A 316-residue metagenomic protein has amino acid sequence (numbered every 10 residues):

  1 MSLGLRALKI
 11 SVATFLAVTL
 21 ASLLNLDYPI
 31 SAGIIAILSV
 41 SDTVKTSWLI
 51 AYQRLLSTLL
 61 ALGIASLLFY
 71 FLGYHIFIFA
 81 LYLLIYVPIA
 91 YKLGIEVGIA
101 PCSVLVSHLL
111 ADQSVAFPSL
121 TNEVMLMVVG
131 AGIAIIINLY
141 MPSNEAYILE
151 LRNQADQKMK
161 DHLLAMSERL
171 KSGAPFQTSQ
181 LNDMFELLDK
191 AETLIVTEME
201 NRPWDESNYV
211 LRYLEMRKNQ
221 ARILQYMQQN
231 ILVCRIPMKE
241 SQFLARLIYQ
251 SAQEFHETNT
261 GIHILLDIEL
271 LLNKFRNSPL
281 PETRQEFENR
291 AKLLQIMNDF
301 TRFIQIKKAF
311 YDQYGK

Functional and structural regions predicted by a protein language model:
M1-S179: A transmembrane helix-and-boundary motif of multi-pass membrane transporters/channels
F15, F69-F71, F77-F79, F117 (+8 more regions): Phenylalanine-focused residue identity feature
V18, S39, E123, Y140 (+8 more regions): Aromatic-residue detector
A36, V40, V44, V87-P88 (+15 more regions): Solvent-exposed, non-transmembrane amphipathic alpha-helical segments
L55-A61, Y74-I76, V106-H108, L126-G130 (+7 more regions): Short alpha-helical linear motifs
P142-M238: C-terminal membrane-adjacent module
H162-M166, N208-K316: Soluble C-terminal extramembrane regulatory/interaction domains of multi-pass membrane proteins
